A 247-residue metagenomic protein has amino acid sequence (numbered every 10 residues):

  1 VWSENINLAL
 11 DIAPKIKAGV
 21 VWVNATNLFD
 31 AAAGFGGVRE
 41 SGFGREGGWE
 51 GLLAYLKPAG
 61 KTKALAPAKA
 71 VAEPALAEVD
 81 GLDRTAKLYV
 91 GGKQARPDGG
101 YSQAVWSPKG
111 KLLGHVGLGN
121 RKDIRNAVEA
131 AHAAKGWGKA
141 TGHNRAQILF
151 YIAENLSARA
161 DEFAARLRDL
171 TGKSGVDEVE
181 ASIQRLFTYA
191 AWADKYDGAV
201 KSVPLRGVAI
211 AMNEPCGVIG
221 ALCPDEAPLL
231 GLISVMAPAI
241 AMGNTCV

Functional and structural regions predicted by a protein language model:
V1-P74, W106-V116, E129, G142-Q147: Conserved C-terminal structural/oligomerization subdomain of aldehyde/semialdehyde dehydrogenase
W2, W22, T26, Y89 (+2 more regions): Tryptophan-centric aromatic hotspots in well-structured domains and transmembrane helices
N7, G110-Y196: Glycine-rich loop-to-alpha-helix module at the N-terminal edge of alpha/beta enzyme cores
V38, A86-G119: Active-site and channel-lining beta-strand-loop segments that bind or position nucleotide-derived/phosphorylated
F43-R45, K93-Q94, A209-A211: Short Gly/Pro-enriched turn/cap motifs at secondary-structure boundaries
K63-R96, G100, D161, T188-W192: Non-catalytic terminal extensions of PLP-dependent enzymes
A199-V247: Conserved small-residue-rich beta-alpha loop and adjacent elements that most often cradle the phosphate/pyrophosphate
